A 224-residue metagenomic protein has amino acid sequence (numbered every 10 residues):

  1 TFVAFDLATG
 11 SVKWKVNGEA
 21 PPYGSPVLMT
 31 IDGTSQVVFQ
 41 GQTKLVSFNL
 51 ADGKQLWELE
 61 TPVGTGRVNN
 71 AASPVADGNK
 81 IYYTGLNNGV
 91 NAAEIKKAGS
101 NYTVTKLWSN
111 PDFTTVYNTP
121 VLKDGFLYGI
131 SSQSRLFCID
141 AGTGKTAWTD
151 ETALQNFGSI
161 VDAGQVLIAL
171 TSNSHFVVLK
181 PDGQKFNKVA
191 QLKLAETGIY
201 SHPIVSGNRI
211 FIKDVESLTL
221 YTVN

Functional and structural regions predicted by a protein language model:
T1-N224: Noncatalytic, solvent-exposed loop/strand surfaces of beta-propeller-type extracellular/periplasmic domains
